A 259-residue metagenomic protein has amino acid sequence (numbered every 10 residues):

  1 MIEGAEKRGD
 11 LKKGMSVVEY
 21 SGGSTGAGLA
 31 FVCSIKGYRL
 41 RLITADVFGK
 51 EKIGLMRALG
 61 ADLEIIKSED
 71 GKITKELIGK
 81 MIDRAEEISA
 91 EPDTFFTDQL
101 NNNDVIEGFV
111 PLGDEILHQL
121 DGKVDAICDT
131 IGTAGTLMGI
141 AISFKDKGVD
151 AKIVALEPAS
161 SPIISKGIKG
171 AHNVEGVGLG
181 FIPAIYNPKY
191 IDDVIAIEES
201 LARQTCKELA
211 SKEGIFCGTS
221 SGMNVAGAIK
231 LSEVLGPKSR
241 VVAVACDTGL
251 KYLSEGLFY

Functional and structural regions predicted by a protein language model:
M1-Y259: PLP-dependent amino-acid enzyme catalytic core
